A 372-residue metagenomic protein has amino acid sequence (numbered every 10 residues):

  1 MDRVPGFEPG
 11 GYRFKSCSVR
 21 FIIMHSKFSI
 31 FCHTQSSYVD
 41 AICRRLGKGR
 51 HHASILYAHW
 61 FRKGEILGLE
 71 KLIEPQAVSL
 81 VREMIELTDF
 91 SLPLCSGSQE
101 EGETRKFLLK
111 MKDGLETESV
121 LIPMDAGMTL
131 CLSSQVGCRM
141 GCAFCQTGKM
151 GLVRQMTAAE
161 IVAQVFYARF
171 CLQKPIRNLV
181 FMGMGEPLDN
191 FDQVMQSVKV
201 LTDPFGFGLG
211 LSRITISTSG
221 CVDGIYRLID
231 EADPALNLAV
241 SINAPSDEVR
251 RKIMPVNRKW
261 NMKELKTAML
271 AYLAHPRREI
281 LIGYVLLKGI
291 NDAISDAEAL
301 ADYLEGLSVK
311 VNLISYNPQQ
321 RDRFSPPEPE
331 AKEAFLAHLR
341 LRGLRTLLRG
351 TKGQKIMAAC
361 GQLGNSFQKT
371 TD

Functional and structural regions predicted by a protein language model:
I23-L115, L270-E279, Y284-D372: Auxiliary Fe-S-binding modules of radical SAM enzymes
E116-L121: A short loop-to-beta-strand scaffold at the N-terminal edge of the catalytic core in hydrolase folds
P123-E160: Canonical Radical SAM [4Fe-4S] cluster-binding loop centered on the CxxxCxxC motif and its immediate flanking residues
K149-N178: Conserved alpha-helical substructure of the radical SAM core
M156, G220, T351-K352: Short beta->alpha linker loops
R169-N178, G183-L347: Conserved AdoMet/S-adenosylmethionine-binding subsite of the radical SAM
